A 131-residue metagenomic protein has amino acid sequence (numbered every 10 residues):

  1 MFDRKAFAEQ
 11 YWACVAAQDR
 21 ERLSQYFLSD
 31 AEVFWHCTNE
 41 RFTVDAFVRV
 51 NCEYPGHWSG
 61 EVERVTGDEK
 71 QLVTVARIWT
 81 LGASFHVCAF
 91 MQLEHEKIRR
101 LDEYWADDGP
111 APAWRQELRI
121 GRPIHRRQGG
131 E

Functional and structural regions predicted by a protein language model:
M1-E131: C-terminal and inter-domain tail/linker signature
